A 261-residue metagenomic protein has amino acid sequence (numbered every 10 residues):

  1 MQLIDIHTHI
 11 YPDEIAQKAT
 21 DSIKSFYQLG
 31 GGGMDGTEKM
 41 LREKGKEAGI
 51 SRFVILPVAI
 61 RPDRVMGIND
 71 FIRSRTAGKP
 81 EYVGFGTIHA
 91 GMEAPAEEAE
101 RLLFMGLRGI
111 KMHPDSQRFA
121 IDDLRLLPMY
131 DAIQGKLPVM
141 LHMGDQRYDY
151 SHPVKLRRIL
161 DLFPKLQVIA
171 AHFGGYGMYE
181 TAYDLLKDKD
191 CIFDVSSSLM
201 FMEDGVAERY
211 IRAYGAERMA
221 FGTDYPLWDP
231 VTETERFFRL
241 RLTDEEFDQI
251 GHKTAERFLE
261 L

Functional and structural regions predicted by a protein language model:
M1-H9, D13-R52, A216-A220, V231-L261: Mid-to-C-terminal alpha-helical segments outside catalytic/metal-binding sites
L3-Y11, L102, M129, L162 (+1 more regions): A generic "structured core" feature
H7, G45, I72, L102 (+7 more regions): Conserved, mostly hydrophobic/aromatic
T8-I10, P57, G86-A90, M112-P114 (+4 more regions): A cross-domain feature marking catalytic cores of carbohydrate-active enzymes and several ubiquitous metabolic/repair
Y11-E14, I60-D63, A90-A94, Q117 (+4 more regions): Active-site environment of divalent metal-dependent phosphoester hydrolases
M40-K44, I68-R75, E98-L102, R125-M129 (+4 more regions): A general structural detector for well-ordered alpha-helical segments in enzyme core domains, enriched
S51-R52, I60-M140, D145-Q146, F201: Active-site gating/metal-coordination segments in enzymes
R108-G109, F119-A220: Catalytic pocket-lining loop regions of alpha/beta-barrel enzymes, especially the amidohydrolase/enolase/GH5 lineages
